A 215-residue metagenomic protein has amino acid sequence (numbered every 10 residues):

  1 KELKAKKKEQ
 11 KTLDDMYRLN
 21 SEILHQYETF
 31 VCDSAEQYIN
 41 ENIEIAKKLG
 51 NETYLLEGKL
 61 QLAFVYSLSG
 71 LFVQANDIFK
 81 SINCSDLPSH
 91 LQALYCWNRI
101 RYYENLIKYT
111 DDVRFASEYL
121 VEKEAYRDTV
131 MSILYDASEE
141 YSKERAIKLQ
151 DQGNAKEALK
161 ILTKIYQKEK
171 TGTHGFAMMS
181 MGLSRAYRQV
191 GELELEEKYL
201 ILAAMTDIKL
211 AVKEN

Functional and structural regions predicted by a protein language model:
K1-N215: A "functional boundary" signal
